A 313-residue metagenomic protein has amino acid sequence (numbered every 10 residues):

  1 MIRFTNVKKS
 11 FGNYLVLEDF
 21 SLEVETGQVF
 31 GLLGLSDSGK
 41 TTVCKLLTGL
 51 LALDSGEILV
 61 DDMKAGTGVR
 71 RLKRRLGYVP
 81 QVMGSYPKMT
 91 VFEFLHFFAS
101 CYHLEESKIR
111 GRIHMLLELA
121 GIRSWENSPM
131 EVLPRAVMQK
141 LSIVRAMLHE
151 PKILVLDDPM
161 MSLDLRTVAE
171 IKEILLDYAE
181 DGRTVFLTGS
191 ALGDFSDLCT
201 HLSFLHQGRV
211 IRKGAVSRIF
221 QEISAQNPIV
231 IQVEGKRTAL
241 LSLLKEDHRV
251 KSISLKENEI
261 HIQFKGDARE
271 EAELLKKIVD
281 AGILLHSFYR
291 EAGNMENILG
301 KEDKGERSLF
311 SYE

Functional and structural regions predicted by a protein language model:
T48: Helix-to-loop junction immediately C-terminal to a conserved catalytic motif
G56-K64, R71-L72: Conserved ABC transporter NBD signature motif
H96, S100, K108-W125: Conserved ABC ATPase "signature" region
I143: Hydrophobic anchor residue at the start of the ABC signature
L154-D158: Catalytic Walker B motif of ABC-type/P-loop ATPase nucleotide-binding domains
K172-H261: ABC transporter nucleotide-binding domain
